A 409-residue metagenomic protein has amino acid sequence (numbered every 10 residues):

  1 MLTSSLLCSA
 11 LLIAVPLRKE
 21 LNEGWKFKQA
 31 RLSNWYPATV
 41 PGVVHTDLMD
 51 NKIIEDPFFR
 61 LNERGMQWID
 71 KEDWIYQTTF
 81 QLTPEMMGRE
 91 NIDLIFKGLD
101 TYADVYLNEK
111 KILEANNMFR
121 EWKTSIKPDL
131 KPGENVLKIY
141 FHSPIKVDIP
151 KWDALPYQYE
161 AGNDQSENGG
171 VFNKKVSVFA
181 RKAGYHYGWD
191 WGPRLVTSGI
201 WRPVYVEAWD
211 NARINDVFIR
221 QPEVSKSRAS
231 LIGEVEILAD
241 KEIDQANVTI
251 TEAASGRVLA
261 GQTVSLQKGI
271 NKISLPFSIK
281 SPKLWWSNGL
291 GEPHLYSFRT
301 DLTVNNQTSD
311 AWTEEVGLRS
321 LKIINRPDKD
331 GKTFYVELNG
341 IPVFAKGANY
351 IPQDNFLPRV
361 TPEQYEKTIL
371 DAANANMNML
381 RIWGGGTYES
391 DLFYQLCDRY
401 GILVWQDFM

Functional and structural regions predicted by a protein language model:
M1-L380, R399: Secreted/periplasmic carbohydrate-active enzymes, especially glycoside hydrolases
M379-M409: Aromatic-lined substrate-binding rim segments of carbohydrate-active enzymes
